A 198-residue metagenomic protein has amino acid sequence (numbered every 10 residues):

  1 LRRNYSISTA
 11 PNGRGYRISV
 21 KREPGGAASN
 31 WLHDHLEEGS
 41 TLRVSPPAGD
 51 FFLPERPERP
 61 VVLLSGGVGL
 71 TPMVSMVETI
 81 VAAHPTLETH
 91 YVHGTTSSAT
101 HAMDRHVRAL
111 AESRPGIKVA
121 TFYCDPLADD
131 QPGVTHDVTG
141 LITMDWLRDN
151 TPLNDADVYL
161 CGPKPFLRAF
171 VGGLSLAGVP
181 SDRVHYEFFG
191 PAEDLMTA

Functional and structural regions predicted by a protein language model:
L1-T41, V81, T95-S97, R108 (+1 more regions): Ferredoxin-reductase
P54-P60, L153-D155: Short helix-loop-beta connector
P60-V62, H90, D157: Structural motif
V61-T71: Short, glycine-rich nucleotide/cofactor-binding loops
L70-A82: Histidine-anchored nucleotide/phosphate-binding helix
V92-A198: Reductase modules of NAD(P)H-dependent flavoproteins
